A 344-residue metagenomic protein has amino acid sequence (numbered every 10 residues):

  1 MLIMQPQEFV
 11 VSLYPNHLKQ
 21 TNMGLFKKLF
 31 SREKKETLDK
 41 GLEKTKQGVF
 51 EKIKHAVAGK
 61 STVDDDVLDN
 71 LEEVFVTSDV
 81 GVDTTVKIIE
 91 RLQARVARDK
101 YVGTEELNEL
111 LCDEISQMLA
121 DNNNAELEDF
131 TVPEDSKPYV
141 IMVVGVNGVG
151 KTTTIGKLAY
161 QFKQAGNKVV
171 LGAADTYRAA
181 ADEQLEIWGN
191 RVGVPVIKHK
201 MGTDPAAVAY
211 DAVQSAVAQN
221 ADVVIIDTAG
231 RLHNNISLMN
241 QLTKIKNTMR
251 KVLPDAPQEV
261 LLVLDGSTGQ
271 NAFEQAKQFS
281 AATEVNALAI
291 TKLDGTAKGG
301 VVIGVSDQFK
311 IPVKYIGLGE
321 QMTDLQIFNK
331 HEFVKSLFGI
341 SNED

Functional and structural regions predicted by a protein language model:
L2-V143, Y160, Q164, K168-L171 (+1 more regions): Non-catalytic terminal/linker segments enriched in charged/polar, low-complexity residues
S116, N122-D344: P-loop/Walker A NTP-binding module and the surrounding RecA-like catalytic core of P-loop NTPases
